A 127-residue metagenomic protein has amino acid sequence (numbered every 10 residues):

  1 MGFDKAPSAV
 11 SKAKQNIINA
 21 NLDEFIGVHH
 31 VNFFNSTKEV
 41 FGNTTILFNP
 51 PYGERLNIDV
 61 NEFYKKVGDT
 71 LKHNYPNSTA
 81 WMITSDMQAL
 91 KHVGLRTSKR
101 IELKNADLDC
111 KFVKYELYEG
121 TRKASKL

Functional and structural regions predicted by a protein language model:
M1-L127: Class I S-adenosyl-L-methionine-dependent methyltransferase catalytic core
